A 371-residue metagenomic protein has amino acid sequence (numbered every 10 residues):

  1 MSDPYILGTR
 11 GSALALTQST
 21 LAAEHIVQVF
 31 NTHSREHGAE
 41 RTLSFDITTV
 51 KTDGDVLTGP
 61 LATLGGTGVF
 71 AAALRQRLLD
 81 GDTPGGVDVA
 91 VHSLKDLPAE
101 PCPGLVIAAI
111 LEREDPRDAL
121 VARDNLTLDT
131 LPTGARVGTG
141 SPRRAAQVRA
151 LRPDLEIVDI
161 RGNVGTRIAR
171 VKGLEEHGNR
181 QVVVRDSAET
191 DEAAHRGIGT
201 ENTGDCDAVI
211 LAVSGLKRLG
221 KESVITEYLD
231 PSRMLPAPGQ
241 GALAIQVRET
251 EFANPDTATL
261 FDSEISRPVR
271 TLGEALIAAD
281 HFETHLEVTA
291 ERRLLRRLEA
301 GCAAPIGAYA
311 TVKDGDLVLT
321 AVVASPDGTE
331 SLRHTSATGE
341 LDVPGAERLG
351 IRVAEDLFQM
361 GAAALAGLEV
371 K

Functional and structural regions predicted by a protein language model:
S2-K51, L57-G59, T63, A150 (+2 more regions): Small-molecule-sensing regulatory modules
I6-G8, A90, A108, G138 (+1 more regions): Short, well-ordered beta-strand segments
G59-V89, R185-S187: Short, structured active-site "lid" loops
P84-G85, P103, T133, G199 (+1 more regions): Structured loop/turn residues at beta-strand edges in well-structured enzyme cores
V87, H92-K95, R248-A253: Ordered, amphipathic secondary-structure segments that act as subunit-interaction surfaces in large macromolecular
L94-L97, P101-D154, F252: A conserved helix-loop-strand patch within extracytoplasmic ligand-binding domains of the periplasmic binding
